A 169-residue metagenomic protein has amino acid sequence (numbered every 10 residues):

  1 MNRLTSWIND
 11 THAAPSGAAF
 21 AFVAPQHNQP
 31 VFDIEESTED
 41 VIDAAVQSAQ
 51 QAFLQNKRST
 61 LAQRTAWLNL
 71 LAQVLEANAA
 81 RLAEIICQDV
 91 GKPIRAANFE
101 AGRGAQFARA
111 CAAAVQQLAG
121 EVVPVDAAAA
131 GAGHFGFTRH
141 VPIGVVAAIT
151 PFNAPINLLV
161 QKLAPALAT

Functional and structural regions predicted by a protein language model:
M1-P30, P124: Hydrophobic face of amphipathic alpha-helices that form TPR/SEL1-like repeat modules and related alpha-solenoid
L4-T5, V23-Q29, S48-Q51, A129-A130 (+1 more regions): Short, functionally important structural connectors and interaction interfaces within domains
I8, I34, I42, V46 (+2 more regions): Hydrophobic aliphatic residue packing
G17, P25-V90, I94: N-terminal alpha-helical segment of soluble enzymes
A66-L163: N-terminal Rossmann NAD(P)-binding subdomain characteristic of aldehyde/semialdehyde dehydrogenases
L163-T169: Conserved short alpha-helical elements in the N-terminal third of ANL/AMP-binding
